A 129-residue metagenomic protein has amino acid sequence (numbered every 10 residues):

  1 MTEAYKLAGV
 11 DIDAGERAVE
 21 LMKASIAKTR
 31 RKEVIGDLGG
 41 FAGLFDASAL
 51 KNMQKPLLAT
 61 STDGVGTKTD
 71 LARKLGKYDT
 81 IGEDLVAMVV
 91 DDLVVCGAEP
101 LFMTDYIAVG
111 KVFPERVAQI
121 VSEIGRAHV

Functional and structural regions predicted by a protein language model:
M1-I35: N-terminal amphipathic/basic leader segments beginning at the initiator methionine
A24-R126: Glycine-rich phosphate/pyrophosphate-binding loop regions near the starts of catalytic domains
